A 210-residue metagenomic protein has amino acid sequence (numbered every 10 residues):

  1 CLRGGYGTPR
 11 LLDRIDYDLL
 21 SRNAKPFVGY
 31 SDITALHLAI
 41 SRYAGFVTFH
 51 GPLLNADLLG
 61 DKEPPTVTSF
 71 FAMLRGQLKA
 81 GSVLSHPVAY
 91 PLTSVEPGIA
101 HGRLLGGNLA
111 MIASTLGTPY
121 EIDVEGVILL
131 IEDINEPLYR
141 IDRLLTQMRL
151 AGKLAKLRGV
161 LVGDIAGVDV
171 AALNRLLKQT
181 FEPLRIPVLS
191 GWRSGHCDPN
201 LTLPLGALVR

Functional and structural regions predicted by a protein language model:
C1-N23: N-terminal small/polar loop signature for handling phosphorylated ligands or for N-terminal nucleophile
R3-Y6, E136, I165, S194: Short glycine-rich anion-binding loops that position phosphate/pyrophosphate groups of nucleotides and phosphorylated
I15-I40, V47-L53, L184-V188: Short, acidic/small-residue loops that bind anionic groups at enzyme active sites
D32, I112, V160, G206-V209: Buried hydrophobic positions in well-ordered alpha/beta secondary-structure cores of metabolic enzymes
T34-G45, C197-L205: Glycine-rich, charge-decorated loop segments at or immediately adjacent to ligand/cofactor-binding or catalytic sites
G45-M111, G117: Conserved anion/nucleotide-ligand pocket segment
Y120-L173: Internal helical hairpin/lid segments
D164-R210: ATP/nucleoside-binding phosphotransfer catalytic cores, i.e., glycine-rich phosphate-binding loops
